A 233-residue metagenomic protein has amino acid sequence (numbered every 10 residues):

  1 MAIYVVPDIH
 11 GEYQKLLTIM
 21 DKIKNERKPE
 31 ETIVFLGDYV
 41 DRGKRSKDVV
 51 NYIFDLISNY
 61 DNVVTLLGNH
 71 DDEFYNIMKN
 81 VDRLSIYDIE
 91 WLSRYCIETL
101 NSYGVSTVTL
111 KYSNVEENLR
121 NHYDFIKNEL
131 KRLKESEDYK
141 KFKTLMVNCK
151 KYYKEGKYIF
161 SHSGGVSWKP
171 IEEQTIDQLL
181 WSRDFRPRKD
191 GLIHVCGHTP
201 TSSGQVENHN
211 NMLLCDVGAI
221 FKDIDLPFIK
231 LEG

Functional and structural regions predicted by a protein language model:
M1-A2, T32, N62, G156 (+2 more regions): Conserved catalytic motifs of the protein kinase core domain
M1-I3, L110-V115, E232-G233: Short, Lys/Arg-enriched, disordered terminal segments
A2, V6, G11-S93: Core catalytic region of metal-dependent phosphoesterases/phosphodiesterases, especially metallo-beta-lactamase-like
H10-Q14, D41-K44, H70-Y75, S167-W168 (+2 more regions): Active-site environment of divalent metal-dependent phosphoester hydrolases
L17-T18, K47-D48, M78-K79, E172-E173 (+2 more regions): Short amphipathic alpha-helical segments
N80, V105-T109, K151: Alpha-helix capping at helix-to-loop junctions
R94, L100-N101, K111-L213, A219-D223: Acidic, His/Gly-enriched loop-helix segments that form or flank divalent-metal centers in metallo-dependent hydrolases
D223-G233: Short, basic/aromatic-enriched C-terminal tail that caps enzymatic domains
